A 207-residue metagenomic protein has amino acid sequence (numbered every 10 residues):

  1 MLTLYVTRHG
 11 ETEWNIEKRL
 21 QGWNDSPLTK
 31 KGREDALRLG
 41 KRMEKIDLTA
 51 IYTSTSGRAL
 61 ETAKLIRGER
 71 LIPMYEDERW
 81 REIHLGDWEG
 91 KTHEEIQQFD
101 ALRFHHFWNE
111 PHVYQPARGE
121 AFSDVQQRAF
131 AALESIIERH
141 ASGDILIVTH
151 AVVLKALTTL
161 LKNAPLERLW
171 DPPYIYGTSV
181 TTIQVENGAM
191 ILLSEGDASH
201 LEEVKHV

Functional and structural regions predicted by a protein language model:
L2, G86-E95, E138-G143, T159-V207: Acidic, low-complexity terminal tails and accessory targeting/binding regions of phosphate-metabolizing enzymes
L4, G143-A151: Generic beta-sheet signal
Y5, E11-L65, P116-F130: Loop-to-helix element that buttresses phosphate recognition and phosphoryl-transfer chemistry
G10, A151, A198: Active-site metal-binding loops of divalent metal-dependent hydrolases
I16-R19, L102-P116: Short, basic/glycine-rich phosphate-binding loops at helix/coil junctions that contact nucleotide phosphates
L37-R103: Phosphate-coordination/substrate-recognition cap region in phosphate-metabolizing enzymes
E44-D47, I136-D144: Glycine-rich phosphate-binding loop signature in dinucleotide/nucleotide-binding domains
A151-K155, I191: GST superfamily/GST-like fold recognition
